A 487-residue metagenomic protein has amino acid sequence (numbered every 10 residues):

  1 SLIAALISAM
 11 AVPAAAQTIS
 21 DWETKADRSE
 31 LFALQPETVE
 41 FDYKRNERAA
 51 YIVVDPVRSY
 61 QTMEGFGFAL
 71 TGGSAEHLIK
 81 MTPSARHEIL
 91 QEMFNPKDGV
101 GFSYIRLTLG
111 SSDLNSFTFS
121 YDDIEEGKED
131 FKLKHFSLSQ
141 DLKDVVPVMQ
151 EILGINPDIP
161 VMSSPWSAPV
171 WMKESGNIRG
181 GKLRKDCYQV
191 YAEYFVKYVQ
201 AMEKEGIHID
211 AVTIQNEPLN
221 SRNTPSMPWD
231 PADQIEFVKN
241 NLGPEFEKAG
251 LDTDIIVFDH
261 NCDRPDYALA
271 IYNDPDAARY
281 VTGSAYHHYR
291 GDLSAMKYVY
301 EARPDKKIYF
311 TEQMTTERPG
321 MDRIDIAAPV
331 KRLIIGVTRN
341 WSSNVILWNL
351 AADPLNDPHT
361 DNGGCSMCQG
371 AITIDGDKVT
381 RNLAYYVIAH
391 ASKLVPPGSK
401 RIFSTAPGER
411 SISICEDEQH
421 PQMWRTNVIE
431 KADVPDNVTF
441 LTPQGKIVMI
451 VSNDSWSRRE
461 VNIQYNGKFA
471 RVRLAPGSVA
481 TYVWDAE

Functional and structural regions predicted by a protein language model:
A11-P13: N-terminal signal peptide c-region/cleavage motif recognized by signal peptidases
L31-I209, N240: N-terminal catalytic cores of secreted or lumenal carbohydrate-active enzymes
E64-G65, D98-I105, N156-P160, E205-A211 (+6 more regions): Loop/turn elements at helix/coil->beta-strand transitions in domains of secreted/extracellular proteins
F68, G101, V161, V212 (+5 more regions): Conserved, mostly hydrophobic/aromatic
V190-A211, P218-R318: Active-site neighborhood of glycoside hydrolase catalytic domains
K307-K393, I402-P407, S413: Aromatic/acidic polysaccharide-binding cleft in carbohydrate-active enzymes
K393, G398, S404-N466, G477: Carbohydrate-binding surface patches
R473-E487: C-terminal beta-strand-rich structural cap/linker in extracellular carbohydrate-active enzymes
